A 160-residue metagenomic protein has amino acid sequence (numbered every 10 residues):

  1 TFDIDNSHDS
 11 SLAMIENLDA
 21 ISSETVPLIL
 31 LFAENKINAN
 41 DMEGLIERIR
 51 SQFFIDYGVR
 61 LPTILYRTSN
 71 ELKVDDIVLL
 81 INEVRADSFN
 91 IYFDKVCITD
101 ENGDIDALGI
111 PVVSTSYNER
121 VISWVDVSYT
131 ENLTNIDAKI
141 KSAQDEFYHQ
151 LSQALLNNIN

Functional and structural regions predicted by a protein language model:
F2-N160: Membrane-embedded alpha-helical signal segments
